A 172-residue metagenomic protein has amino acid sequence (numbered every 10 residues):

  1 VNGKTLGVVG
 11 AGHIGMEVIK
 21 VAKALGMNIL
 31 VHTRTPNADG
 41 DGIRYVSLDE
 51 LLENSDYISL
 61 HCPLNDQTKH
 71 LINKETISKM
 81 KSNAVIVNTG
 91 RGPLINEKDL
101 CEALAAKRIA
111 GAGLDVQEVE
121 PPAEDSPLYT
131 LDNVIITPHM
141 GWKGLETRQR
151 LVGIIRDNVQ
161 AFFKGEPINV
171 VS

Functional and structural regions predicted by a protein language model:
V1-S82: Rossmann-like dinucleotide/phosphate-binding beta-alpha-beta segment
N83-S172: Rossmann-like dinucleotide-binding domain for NAD(H)/NADP(H)
